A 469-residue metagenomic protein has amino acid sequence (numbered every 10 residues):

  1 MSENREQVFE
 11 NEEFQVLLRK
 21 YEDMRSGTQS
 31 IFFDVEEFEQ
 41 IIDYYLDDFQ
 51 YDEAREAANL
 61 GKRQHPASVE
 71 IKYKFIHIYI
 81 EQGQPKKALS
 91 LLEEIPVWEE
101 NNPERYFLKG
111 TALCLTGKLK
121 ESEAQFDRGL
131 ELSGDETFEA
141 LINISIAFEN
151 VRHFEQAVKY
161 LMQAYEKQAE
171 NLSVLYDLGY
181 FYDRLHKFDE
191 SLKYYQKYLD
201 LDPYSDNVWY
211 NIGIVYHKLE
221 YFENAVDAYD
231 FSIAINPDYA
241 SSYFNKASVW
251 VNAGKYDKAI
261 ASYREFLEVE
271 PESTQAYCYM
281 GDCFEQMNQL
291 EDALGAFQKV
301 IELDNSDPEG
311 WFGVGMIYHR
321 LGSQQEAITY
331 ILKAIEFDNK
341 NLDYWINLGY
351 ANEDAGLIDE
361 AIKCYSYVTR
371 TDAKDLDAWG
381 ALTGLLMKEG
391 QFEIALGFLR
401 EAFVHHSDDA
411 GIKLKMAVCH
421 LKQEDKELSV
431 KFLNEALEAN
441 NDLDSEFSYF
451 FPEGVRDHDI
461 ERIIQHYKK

Functional and structural regions predicted by a protein language model:
V35, V69-E70, N102-E104, E136-E139 (+9 more regions): Helix-start (N-cap) detector for alpha-helical repeat units in TPR-like alpha-solenoids, especially tetratricopeptide
L46, I80, C114, E149 (+14 more regions): Position-specific recognition of the canonical hydrophobic site in helix A of tetratricopeptide repeat
G61, E94-I95, R128-L130, Q163-A164 (+8 more regions): Canonical positions in the second alpha-helix
Q64, V97-E99, L132-S133, K167 (+8 more regions): Structural marker of alpha-solenoid helical repeat scaffolds
V418-S445, K468: TPR/TPR-like (Sel1-like) alpha-helical repeat modules
